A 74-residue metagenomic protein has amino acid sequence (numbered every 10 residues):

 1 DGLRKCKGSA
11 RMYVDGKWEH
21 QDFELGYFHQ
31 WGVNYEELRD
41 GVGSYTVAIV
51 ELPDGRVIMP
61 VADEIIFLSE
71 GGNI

Functional and structural regions predicted by a protein language model:
D1-Q21, L25-F67: Basic/aromatic-rich interaction segments and small domains that mediate binding to polyanionic partners
S69-I74: Short intrinsically disordered terminal tails
